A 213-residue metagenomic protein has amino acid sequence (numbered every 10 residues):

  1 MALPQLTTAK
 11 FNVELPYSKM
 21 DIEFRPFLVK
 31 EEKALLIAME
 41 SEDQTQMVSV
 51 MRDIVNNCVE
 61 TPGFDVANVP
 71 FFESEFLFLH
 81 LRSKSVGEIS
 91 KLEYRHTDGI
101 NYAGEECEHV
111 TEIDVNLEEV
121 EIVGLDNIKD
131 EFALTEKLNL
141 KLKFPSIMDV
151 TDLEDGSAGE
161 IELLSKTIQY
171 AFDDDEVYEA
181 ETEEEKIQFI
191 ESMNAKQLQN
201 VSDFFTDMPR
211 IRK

Functional and structural regions predicted by a protein language model:
M1-K213: Long C-terminal interaction/binding lobes of large macromolecular proteins
